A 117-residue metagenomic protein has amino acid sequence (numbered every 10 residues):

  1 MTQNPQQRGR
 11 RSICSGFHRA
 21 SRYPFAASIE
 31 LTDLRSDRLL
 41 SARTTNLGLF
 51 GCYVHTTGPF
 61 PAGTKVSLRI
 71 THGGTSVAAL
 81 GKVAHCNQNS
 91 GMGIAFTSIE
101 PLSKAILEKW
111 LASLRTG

Functional and structural regions predicted by a protein language model:
M1-L47, L102, E108-G117: N-terminal helix initiation/capping motif
S15, F50-H55: Short alpha-helix capping/helix-loop boundary micro-motifs
A20, H55-P59: Short, surface-exposed secondary-structure edge patches
A27-D33, G63-S76: Short conserved beta-strand and strand-loop elements enriched in small hydrophobics with frequent Asp/Gly
L34-S36, L49, C86-G91: Short, conserved beta-turn/loop elements at beta-strand boundaries and strand-helix junctions
A42, A79-A84: Short beta-strand-centered aromatic/proline hotspots
Y53-T56, N89-S98: Short, solvent-exposed secondary-structure boundary/capping segments
P59-K65, S103: Surface-exposed connector loops and short turns at secondary-structure junctions
